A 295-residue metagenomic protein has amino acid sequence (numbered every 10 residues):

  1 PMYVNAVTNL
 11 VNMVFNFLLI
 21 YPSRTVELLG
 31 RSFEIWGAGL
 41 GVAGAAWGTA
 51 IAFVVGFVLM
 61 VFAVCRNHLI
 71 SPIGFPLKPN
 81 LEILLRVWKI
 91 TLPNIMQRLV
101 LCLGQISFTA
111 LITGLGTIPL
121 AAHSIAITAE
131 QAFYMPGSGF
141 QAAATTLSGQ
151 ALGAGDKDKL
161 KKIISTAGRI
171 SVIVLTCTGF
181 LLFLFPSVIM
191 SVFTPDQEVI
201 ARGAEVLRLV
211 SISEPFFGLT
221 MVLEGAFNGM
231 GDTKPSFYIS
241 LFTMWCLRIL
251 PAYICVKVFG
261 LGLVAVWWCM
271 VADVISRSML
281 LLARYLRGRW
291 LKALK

Functional and structural regions predicted by a protein language model:
P1, T109, A122-P186, F217-S240: Small-residue-rich hydrophobic transmembrane alpha-helices
P1-N9, A45-M60, S138-Q141, V210-G229 (+3 more regions): Short runs within selected transmembrane alpha-helices of multi-pass transporters and secretion channels
Y3, V7, P93-L101, A129 (+3 more regions): Hydrophobic alpha-helical transmembrane segments of multipass membrane transporters and ion channels, focusing on
T8, A52-G56, M60, V64 (+2 more regions): Transmembrane helical elements of multi-pass membrane transporters/channels
L10-L18, V61, I106-A110, A132 (+4 more regions): Alpha-helical transmembrane segments of multipass membrane proteins
F15-R24, R31-L40, L99-A132, Q150 (+2 more regions): Helix-terminus/linker motif at the lipid-water interface of multi-pass membrane proteins
F17, T49, F62, N94 (+9 more regions): Transmembrane alpha-helix boundary and packing residues in multipass membrane permease domains and related
E27-L92, S148-S213, C255-K295: Short alpha-helical transmembrane segments in multi-pass integral membrane proteins
